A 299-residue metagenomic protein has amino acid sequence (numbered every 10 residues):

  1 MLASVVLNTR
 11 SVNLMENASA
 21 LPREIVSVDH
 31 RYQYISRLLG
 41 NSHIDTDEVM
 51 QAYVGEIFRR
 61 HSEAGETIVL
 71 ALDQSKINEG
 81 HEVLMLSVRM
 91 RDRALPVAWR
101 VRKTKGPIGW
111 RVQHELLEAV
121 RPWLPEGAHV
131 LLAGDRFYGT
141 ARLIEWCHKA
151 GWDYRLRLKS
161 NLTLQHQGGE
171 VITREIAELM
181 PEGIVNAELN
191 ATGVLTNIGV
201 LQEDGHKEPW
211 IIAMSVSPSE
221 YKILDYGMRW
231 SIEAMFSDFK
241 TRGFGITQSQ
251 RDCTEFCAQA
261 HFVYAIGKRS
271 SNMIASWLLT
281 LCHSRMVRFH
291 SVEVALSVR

Functional and structural regions predicted by a protein language model:
M1-N13, S19, V49-Q51, E63-I68 (+2 more regions): Single, function-defining residue in the core of a domain
M1-N41: Short, positively charged, Gly/Tyr-enriched micro-motifs that form contact patches at catalytic or ligand/partner
Y32-R93, A98: Active-site-proximal, Lys/Arg-enriched surface segment that forms a nucleic-acid-binding/basic interface patch
